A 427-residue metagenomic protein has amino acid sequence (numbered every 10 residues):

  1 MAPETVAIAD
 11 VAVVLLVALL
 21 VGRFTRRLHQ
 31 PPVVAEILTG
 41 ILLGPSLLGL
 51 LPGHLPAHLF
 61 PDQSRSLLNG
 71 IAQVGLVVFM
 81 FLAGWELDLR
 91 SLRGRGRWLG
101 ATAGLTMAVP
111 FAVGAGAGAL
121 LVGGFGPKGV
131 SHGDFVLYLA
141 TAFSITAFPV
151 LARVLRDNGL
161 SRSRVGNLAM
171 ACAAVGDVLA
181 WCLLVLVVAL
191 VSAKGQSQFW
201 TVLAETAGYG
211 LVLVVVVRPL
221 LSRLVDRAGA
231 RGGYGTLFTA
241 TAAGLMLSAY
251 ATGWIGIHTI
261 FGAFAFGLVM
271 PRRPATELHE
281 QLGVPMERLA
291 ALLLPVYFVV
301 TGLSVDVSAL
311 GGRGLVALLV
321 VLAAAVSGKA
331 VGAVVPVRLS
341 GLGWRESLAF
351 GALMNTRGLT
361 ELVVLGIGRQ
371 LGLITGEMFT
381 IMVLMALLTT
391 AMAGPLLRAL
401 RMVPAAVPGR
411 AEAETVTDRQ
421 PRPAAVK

Functional and structural regions predicted by a protein language model:
M1-V14, S64-F81, S131-T146, T201-L213 (+3 more regions): Structural signature of hydrophobic alpha-helical transmembrane segments
V14-R23, I41, P45, G49-L50 (+15 more regions): Transmembrane alpha-helical segments of multi-pass membrane transport proteins and ion-pumping complexes
L20, F24-R27, L89, R93-N158 (+4 more regions): Transmembrane alpha-helices that form the ion-translocation and gating core of multi-pass ion transport proteins
L20-A35, L247-F261: Flexible hinge motifs at transmembrane-helix junctions and intramembrane kinks/re-entrant loops in multi-pass membrane
F24-Q30, G126, V216-T236, A275-V284: Membrane interface segments of multi-pass transport proteins and intramembrane proteases
E36-L48, T102-A115, A171-V185, G233-A249 (+2 more regions): Small-residue-rich segments of transmembrane alpha-helices in multi-pass membrane proteins, especially helix faces
L43-G94, D226-G232, A240-V320: Membrane-interface junctions of multi-pass transporters
R97-A101, S161-D177, Q196-T201, L278-L282 (+2 more regions): Membrane-interface alpha-helices at helix entry/exit sites of multi-pass transporters
